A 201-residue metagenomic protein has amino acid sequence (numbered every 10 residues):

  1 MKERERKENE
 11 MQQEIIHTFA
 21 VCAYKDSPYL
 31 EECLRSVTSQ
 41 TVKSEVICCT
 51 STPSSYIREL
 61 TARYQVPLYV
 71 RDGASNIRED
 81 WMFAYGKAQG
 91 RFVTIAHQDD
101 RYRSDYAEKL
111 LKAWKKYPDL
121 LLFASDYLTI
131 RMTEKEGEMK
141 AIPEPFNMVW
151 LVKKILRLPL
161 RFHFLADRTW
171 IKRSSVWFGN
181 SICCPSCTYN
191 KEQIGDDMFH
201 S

Functional and structural regions predicted by a protein language model:
M1-S36: N-proximal low-complexity "stem/linker" segments adjacent to membrane-targeting elements
R35-S44: Short, acidic, metal-binding catalytic loop of nucleotide-sugar glycosyltransferases
C48-R58: A conserved acidic beta->alpha catalytic loop
D72-A88: Glycine-rich, basic loop-to-helix element that forms the pyrophosphate-binding segment of sugar-nucleotide handling
V93: Short aromatic/hydrophobic "clamp" motif used to bind/position activated sugar donors
H97-R101, D126: The conserved acidic donor/metal-binding loop of glycosyltransferases
A107-V152: Conserved donor NDP-sugar-binding/catalytic core segment of glycosyltransferases
V152-S201: Conserved nucleotide-sugar donor-binding catalytic segment
